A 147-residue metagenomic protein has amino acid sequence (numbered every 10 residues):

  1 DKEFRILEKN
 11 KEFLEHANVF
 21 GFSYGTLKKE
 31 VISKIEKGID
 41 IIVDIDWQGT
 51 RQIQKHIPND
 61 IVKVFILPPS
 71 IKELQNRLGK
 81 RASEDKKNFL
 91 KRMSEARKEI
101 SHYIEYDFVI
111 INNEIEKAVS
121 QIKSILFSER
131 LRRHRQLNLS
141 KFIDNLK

Functional and structural regions predicted by a protein language model:
D1-I41, W47-R51: ATP-dependent small-molecule kinase phosphotransfer cores that center on conserved nucleotide phosphate-binding segments
F4, I42, A96, I110: Residue-level signature of catalytic and energy-coupling elements of molecular machines, predominantly ATP/GTP-dependent
L14-E15, V62, F108: Structural signal for short hydrophobic segments within the conserved structured cores of catalytic domains across
T26, Q48-R51, P69-E73, E116-K117: Short alpha-helical
S33-E36, K55-N59, I100-Y103: Conserved catalytic network of the ASCE P-loop NTPase/AAA+ motor domain
I41-D46, H56-K80, I111-N112: Conserved phosphate-donor/acceptor-positioning beta-strand/loop module used by diverse small-molecule
D60-I61, I71-E73, G79-S101, E116-K117: Ras-like small GTPase catalytic G-domain
S83-E84, K98-K147: NTP-dependent small-molecule kinase module
